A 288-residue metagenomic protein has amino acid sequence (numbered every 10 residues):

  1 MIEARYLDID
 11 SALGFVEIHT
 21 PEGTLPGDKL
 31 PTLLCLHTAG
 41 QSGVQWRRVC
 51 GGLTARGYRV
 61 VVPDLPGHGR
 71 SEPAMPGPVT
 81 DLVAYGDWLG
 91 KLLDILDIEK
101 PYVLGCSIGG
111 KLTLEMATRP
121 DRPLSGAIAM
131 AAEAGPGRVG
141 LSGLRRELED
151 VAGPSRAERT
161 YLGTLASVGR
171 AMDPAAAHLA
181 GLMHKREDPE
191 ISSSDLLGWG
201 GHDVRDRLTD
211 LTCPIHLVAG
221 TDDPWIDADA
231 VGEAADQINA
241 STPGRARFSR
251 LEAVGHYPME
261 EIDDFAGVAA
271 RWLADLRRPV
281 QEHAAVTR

Functional and structural regions predicted by a protein language model:
H19-E22, A55, R59-L104, G267: Active-site loop/oxyanion-hole signature of alpha/beta-hydrolase fold enzymes
L30, T38-Q41, S107: Active-site glycine-rich loops that stabilize anionic/oxyanionic intermediates across multiple enzyme folds
G40-R48, V60: Serine-hydrolase catalytic-loop signature spanning alpha/beta hydrolases and amidase-signature enzymes
G105, G109, T113: Gly/Ala-rich beta-loop-alpha elbow adjacent to hydrolase catalytic centers
L114, T118-S155: Flexible "cap/lid" loop of the alpha/beta hydrolase fold
R138-G140, S155-D210: Conserved alpha/beta-hydrolase catalytic His-Asp/Glu region
P214-H256: Conserved loop-alpha-helix segment in the C-terminal half of the alpha/beta-hydrolase fold that carries the catalytic
T242-R288: Catalytic active-site module of serine/aspartate enzymes centered on a nucleophile-bearing elbow/loop
